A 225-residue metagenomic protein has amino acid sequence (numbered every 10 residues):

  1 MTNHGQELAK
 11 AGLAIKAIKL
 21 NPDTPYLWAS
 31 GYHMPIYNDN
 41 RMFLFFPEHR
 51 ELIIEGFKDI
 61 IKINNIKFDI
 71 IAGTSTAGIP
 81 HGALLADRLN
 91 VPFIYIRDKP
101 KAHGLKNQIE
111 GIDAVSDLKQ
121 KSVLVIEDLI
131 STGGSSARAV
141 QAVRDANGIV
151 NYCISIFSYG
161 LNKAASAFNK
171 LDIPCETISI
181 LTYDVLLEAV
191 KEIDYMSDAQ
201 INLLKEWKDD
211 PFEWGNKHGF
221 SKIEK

Functional and structural regions predicted by a protein language model:
M1-I126, G134-K225: PRPP-associated nucleotide enzymes
S131: Short active-site segment of divalent metal-dependent hydrolases/proteases that encodes the spacing between
